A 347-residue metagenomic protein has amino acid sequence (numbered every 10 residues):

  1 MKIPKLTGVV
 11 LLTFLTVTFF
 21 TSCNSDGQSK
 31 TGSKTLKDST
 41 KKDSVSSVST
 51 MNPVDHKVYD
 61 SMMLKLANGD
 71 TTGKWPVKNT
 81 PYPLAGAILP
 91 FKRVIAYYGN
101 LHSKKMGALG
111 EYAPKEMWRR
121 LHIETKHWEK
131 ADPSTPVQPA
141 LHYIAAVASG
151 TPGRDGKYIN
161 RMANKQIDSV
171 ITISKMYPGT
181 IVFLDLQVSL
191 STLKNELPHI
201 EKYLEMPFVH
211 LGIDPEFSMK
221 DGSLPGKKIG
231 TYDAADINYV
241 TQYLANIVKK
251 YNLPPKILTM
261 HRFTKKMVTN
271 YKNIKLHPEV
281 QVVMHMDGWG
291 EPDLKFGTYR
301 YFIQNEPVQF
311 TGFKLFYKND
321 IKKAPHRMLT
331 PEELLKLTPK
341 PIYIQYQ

Functional and structural regions predicted by a protein language model:
K2-V10: Bacterial N-terminal signal peptides that target proteins for export
F19-S22: C-terminal motif of bacterial Sec signal peptides marking the signal peptidase cleavage site
N24-G153, K157-N160, L276-V280, D293-Q347: Alpha/beta catalytic barrel-like cores
I95-A96, A140-H142, V182-D185, H210-G212 (+3 more regions): Structural recognition of the beta-strand scaffold that forms the well-ordered cores of secreted hydrolase catalytic
P133-T180, L190-M206, H210-G212, M219 (+3 more regions): Chitinase-like catalytic core of GlcNAc-active glycosidases
I159-M162, V188-N195, H261-V268, W289-P292 (+1 more regions): Acidic-and-aromatic substrate-binding clefts and catalytic sites of carbohydrate-active enzymes
S218-I229: Outer-membrane beta-barrel translocator/channel fold
D233-H261, K265-E291: Active-site region of glycoside hydrolase catalytic domains
